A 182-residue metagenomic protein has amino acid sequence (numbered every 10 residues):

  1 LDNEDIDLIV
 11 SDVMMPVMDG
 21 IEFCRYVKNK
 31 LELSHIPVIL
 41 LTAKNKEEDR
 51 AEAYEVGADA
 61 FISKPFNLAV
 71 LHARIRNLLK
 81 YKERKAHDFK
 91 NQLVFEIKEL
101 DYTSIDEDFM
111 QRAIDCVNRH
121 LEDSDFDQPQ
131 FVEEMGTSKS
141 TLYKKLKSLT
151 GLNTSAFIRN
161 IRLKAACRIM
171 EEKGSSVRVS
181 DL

Functional and structural regions predicted by a protein language model:
L1-L8, E172: Acidic, metal-coordinating helix/loop segments flanking the phosphotransfer/catalytic sites of two-component signaling
M15: Receiver (REC) domain active-site loop signature in two-component systems and cognate sites in sensor histidine kinases
F66-I75, H87: C-terminal output helix
R76-N91: The C-terminal output helix
S148-L182: Terminal helix-turn-helix DNA-binding modules in bacterial transcription factors
